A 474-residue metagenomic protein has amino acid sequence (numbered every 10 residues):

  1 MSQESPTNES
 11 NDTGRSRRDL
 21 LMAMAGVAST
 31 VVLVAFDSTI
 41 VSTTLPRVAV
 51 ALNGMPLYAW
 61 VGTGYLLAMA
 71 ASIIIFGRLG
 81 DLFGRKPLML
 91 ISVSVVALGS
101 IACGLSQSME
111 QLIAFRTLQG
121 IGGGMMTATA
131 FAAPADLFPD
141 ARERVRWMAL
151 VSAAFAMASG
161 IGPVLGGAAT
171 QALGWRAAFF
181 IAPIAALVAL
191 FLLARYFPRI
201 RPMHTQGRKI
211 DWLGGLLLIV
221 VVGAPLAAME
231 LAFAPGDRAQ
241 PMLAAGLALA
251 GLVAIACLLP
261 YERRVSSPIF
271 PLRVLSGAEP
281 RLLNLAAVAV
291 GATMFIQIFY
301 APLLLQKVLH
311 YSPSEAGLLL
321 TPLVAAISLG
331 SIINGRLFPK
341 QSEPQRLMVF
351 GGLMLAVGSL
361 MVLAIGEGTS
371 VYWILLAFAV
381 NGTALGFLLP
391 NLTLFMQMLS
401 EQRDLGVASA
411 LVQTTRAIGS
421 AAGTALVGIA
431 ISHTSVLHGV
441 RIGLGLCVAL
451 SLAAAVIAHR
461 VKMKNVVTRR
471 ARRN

Functional and structural regions predicted by a protein language model:
M1-N11, N465-N474: Actinobacteria-biased recognition of intrinsically disordered, low-complexity terminal regions
S2-R195, L353, L363, I429-H433: Transmembrane-helix bundle of Major Facilitator Superfamily
L20-T43, G62, G99, L173 (+3 more regions): 12-transmembrane solute porter fold
L33-D37, A68, A102, S106 (+8 more regions): Residue-level hotspots within pore-lining transmembrane alpha-helices of multi-pass secondary transporters
T44-V48, A133, L137, A168 (+7 more regions): A residue-level signal for alpha-helical anchor/packing sites in multi-pass solute transporters
L67, A71, I75, S94 (+15 more regions): Generic alpha-helical transmembrane segments of integral inner-membrane proteins, especially permease/transport modules
R144-A154, G207-L216, L275-S276, E343-G352: Cytoplasmic-side transmembrane-helix entry/capping segments in multi-pass membrane proteins
Q171-A286, T293, L318, V448: Hydrophobic transmembrane-helix bundles of small-molecule transporters
